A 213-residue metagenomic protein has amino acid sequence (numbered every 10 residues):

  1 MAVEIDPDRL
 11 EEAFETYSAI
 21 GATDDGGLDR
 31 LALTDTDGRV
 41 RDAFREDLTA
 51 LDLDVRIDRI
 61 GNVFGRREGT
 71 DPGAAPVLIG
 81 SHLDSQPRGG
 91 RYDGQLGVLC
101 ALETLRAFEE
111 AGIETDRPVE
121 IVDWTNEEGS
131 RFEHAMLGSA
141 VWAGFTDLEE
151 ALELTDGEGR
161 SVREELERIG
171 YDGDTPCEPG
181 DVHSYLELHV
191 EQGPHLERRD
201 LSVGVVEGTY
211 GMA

Functional and structural regions predicted by a protein language model:
V3, A111-E114, T175-P179: Surface-exposed acidic, glycine-flexible loop patches that form ligand/cofactor-binding and adhesion interfaces
E4-G89: Acidic/His- and Gly-rich active-site-bordering loop/insert found across diverse amide/peptide-bond hydrolases
D6-T16, T36, V40-F44, T104 (+5 more regions): General structural feature for long, well-ordered alpha-helical segments within catalytic domains of soluble enzymes
E15-A22, T49, L53, A107-I113 (+5 more regions): Generic secondary-structure signature for well-ordered alpha-helical cores
P72-V77, I113-V119, G180-H183, M212-A213: Short coil/turn connectors at secondary-structure junctions
I79, G89-E127: Alpha-helical metal-binding/catalytic segments enriched in His/Glu/Asp
N126-E127, E133-A213: Midchain, well-structured core segments that form catalytic/ion-binding scaffolds
